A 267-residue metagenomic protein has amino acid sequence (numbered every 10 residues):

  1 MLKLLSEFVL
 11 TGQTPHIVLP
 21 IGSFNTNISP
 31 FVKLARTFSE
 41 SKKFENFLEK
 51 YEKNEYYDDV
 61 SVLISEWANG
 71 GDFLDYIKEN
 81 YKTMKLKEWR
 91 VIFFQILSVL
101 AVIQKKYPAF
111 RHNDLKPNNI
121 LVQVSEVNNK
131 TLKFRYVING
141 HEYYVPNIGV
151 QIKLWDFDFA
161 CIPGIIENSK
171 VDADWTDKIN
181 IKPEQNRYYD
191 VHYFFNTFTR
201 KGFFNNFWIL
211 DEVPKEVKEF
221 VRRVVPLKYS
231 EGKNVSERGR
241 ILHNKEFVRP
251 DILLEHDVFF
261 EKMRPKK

Functional and structural regions predicted by a protein language model:
M1-I17: Structural motif at the C-terminus of the N-lobe alphaC helix and the adjacent alphaC-beta4 loop of the Hanks-type
K3-F8, L48-Y51, E55, F73-Y76 (+4 more regions): E2/UBC-UEV (E2-variant) core
L5-S6, N80-H112, P117, E126-V127: Conserved kinase catalytic-core helix
T14-L19, D59-L63, F94, K106-N118 (+2 more regions): Core residues of folded domains in eukaryotic genome-function proteins
P15-K87: Conserved structural core of kinase catalytic domains
N25-N27, A68-D72, V127, F159-A160 (+1 more regions): Conserved beta-strand elements of beta-rich interaction domains across eukaryotes, especially beta-propellers
A109-R187: Catalytic activation segment of kinase domains across protein kinase-like and atypical kinase folds
K178-K267: Helical subdomain adjoining the active site within ATP-dependent kinase catalytic cores
